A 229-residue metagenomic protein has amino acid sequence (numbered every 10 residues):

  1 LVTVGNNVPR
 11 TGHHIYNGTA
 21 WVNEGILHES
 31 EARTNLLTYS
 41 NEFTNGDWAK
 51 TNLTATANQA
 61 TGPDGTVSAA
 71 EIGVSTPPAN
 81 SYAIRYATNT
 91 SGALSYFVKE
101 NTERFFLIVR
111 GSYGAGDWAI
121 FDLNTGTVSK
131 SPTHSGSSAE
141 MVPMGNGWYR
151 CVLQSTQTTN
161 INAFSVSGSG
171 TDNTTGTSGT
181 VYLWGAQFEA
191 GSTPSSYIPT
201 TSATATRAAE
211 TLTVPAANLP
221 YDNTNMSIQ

Functional and structural regions predicted by a protein language model:
L1-Q229: Glycine- and acidic residue-enriched flexible segments with recurrent GG/GxG motifs
